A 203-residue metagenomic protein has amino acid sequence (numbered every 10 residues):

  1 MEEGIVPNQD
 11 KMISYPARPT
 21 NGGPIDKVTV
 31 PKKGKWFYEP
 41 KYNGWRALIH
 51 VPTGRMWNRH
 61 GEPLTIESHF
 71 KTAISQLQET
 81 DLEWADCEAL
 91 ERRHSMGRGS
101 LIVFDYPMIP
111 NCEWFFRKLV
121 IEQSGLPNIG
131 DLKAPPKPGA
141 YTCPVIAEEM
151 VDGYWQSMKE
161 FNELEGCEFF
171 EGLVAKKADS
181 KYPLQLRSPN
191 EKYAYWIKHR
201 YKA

Functional and structural regions predicted by a protein language model:
I5-G61, S95-G97, I109, G130-A203: Nucleic-acid 5′ end/cap handling module spanning
N43, D86, D105: Acidic active-site catalytic centers that drive phospho-/nucleotidyl reactions and related ester hydrolyses
T53-S95: Conserved loop->alpha-helix
I74-L77, I121-L126, M158-E165: Hydrophobic, Leu/Ile/Phe/Ala-enriched alpha-helical segments that form helix-helix packing faces
S100-M108: Conserved catalytic palm subdomain of right-hand nucleotidyl-transferase polymerases, strongest for RNA-directed enzymes
I109-I121, P127-N128: Extended accessory regions or peripheral subdomains of proteins
